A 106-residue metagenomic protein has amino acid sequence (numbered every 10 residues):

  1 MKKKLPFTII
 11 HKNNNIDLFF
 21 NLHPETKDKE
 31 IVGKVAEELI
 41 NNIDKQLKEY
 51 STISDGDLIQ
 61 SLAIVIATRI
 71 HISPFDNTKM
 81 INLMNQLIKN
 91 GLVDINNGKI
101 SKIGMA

Functional and structural regions predicted by a protein language model:
M1-A106: Solvent-exposed interaction surfaces and binding hotspots enriched for charged
